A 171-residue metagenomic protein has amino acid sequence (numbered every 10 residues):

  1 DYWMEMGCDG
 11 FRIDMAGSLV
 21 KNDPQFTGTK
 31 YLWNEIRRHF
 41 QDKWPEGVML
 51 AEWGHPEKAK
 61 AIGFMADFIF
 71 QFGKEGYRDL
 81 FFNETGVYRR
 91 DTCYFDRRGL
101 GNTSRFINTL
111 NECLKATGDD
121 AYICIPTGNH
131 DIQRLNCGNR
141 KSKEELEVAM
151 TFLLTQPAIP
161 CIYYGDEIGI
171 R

Functional and structural regions predicted by a protein language model:
Y2-N22, I125-N129: Active-site groove signature of glycoside hydrolases
M4, Q25, T29, S142 (+1 more regions): Aromatic-acidic/polar surface patches that form glycan- and anion
I13-D14, K30, D67-Q71: Poly-acidic low-complexity segments
S18-R37: Active-site cleft segment of glycoside hydrolase catalytic domains centered on the general acid/base Glu
R37-R171: Conserved alpha/beta catalytic core and glycan-binding cleft of carbohydrate-active enzymes
